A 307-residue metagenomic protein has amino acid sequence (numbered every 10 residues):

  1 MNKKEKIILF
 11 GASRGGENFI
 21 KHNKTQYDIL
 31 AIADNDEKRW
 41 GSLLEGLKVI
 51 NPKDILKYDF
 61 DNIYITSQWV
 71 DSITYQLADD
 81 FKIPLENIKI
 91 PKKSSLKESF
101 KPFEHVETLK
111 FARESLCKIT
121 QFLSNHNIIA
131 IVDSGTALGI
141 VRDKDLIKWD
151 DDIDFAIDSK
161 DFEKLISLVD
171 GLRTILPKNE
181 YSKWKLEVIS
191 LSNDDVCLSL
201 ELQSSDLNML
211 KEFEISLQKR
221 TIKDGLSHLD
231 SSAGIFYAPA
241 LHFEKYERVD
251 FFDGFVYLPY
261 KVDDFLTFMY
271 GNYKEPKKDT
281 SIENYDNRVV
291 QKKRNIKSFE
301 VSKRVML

Functional and structural regions predicted by a protein language model:
K4-N23: Glycine-rich adenosine-cofactor-binding loop
G16, L85-V132: Helical scaffold of the NTase/Pol beta-like nucleotidyltransferase catalytic core
H22, T120-I153: Active-site nucleotide-donor binding segment shared across nucleotidyl transfer reactions
L30-N35, I157-S159: Short internal beta-strands
E37-L96: Phosphate-bearing ligand-interacting subdomains that bind or position ATP/ADP/UDP/GDP/NAD(P) or nucleotide-linked
E107, R113, D206-L307: Catalytic cores of NTP-dependent nucleotidyl/adenyl transfer enzymes across multiple folds
T108-S115, A156-V196: Metal-dependent nucleotidyltransferase catalytic core
K144-I166, D253: Catalytic metal-binding acidic patch
